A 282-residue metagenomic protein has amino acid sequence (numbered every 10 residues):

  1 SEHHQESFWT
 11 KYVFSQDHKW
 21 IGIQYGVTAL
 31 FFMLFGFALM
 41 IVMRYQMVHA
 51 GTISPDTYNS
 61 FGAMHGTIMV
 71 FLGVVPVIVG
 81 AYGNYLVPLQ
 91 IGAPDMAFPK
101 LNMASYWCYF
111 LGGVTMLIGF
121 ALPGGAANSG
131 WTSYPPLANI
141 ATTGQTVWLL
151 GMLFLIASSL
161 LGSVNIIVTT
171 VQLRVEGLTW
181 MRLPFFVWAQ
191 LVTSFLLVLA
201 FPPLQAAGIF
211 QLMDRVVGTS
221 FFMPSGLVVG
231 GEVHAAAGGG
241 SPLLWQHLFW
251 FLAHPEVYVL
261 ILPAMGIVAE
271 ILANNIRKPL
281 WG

Functional and structural regions predicted by a protein language model:
S1-G282: Membrane-embedded and interfacial regions of multi-pass energy-transducing membrane proteins
